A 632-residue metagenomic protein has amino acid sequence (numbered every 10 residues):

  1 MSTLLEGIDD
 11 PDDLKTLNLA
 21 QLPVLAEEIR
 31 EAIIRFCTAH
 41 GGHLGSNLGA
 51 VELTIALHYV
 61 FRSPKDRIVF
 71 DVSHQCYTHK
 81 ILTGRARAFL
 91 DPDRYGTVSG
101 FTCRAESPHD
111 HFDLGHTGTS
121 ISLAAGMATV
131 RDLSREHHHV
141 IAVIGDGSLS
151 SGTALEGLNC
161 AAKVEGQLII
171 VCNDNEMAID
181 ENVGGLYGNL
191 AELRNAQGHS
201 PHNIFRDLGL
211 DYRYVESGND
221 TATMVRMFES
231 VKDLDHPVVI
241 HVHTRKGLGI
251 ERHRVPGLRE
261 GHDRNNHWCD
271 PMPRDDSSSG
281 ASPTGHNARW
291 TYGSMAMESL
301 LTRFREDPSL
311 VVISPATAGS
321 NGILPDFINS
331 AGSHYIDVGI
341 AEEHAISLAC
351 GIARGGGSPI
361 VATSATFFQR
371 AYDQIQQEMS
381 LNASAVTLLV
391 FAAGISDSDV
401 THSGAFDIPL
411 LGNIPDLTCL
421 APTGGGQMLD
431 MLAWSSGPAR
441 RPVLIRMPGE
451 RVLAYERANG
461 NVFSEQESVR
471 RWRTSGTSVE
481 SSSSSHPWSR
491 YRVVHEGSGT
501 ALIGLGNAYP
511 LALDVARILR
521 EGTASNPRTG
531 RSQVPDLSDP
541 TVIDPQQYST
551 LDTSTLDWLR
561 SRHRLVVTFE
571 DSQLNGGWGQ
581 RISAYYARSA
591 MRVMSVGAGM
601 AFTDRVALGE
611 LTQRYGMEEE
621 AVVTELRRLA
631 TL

Functional and structural regions predicted by a protein language model:
S2-I81, S217, T221: N-terminal amphipathic, basic-rich helices that act as targeting or association modules
Q21-A32, L82-E106, P315-S330, R457-S485: Acidic-glycine-rich active-site phosphate/pyrophosphate-binding loop
H40-G42, D66-V69, D113, R135-S151 (+6 more regions): A short, small-residue-rich loop immediately preceding and capping a beta-strand
L44-V164, L310, L324-P325, S481 (+1 more regions): Cofactor-binding active-site loop characterized by glycine-rich and histidine/acidic residues
D66-R67, I250-F368, Q374-S384, I503-G506: Non-catalytic terminal/interface segments that mediate subunit docking, oligomerization, and allosteric communication
F89-V98, K163-M177, S380-A392: A glycine-rich helix N-cap at a beta->alpha junction
D110-C269, G293-S294, E298, L417-N526 (+1 more regions): Glycine-rich ThDP/TPP pyrophosphate-binding loop and its adjacent helix/strand module within ThDP-dependent enzymes
D275-G280, H286, D397-D399, T418 (+3 more regions): Peripheral docking tails and interdomain loops at the edges of cofactor- or intermediate-handling domains
